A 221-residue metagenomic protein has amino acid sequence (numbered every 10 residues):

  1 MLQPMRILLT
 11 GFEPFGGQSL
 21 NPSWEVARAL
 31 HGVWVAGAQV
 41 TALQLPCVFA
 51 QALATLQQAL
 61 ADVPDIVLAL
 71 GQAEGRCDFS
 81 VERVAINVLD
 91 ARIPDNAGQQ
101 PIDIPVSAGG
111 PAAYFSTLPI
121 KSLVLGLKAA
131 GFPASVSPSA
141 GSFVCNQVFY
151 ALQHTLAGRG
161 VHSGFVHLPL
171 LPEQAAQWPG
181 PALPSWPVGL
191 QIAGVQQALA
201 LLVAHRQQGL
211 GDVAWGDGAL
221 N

Functional and structural regions predicted by a protein language model:
L2-A140, Q153-G158, A182-N221: N-terminal catalytic or cofactor-binding beta/alpha core of small enzyme domains
G17, L171-W178: Short active-site-adjacent structural elements
S80, V148-F149, A176-Q177: A short secondary-structure junction signal
F132-A157, S163-P169, E173: Active-site-proximal C-terminal subdomain of hydrolase catalytic domains
